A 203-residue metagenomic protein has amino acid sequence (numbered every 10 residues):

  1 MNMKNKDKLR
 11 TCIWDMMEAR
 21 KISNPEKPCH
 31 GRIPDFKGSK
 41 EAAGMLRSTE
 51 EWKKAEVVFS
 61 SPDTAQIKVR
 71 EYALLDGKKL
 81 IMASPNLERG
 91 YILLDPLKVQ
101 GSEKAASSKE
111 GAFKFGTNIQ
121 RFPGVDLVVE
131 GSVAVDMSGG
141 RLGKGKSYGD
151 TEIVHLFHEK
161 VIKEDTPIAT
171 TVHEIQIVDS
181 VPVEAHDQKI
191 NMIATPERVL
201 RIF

Functional and structural regions predicted by a protein language model:
N2-I119, P123: N-terminal active-site beta-alpha-beta segment that forms phosphate/nucleotide-binding and substrate-recognition loops
R89-F203: Conserved phosphate- and dinucleotide-binding cores of soluble alpha/beta proteins, encompassing both enzyme active
